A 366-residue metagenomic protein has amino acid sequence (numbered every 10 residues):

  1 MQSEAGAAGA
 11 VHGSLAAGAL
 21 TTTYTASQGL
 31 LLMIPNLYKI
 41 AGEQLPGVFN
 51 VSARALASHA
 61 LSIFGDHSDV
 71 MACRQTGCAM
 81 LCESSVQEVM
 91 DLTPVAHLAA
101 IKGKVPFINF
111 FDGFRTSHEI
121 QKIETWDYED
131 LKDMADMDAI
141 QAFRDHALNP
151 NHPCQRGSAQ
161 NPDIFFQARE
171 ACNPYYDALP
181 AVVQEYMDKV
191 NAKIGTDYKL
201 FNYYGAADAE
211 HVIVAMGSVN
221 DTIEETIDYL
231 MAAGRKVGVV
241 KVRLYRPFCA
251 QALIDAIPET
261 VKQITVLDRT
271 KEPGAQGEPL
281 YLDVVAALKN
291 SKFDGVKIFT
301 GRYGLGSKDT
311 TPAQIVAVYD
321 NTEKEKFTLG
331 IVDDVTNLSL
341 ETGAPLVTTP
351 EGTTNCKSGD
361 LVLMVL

Functional and structural regions predicted by a protein language model:
M1-A72, C78-I101, G343-L366: Thiamine diphosphate
A10-G13, M33-L37, S58-F64, D91-P94 (+6 more regions): Short acidic, glycine/serine/threonine-rich loops at helix termini
T25, V48-S52, R74, C82-E83 (+4 more regions): Short beta-strand segments
F107-N202: Conformationally flexible catalytic loops at phosphate/diphosphate-handling active centers
D112-N151, D255-F293, F299: Terminal amphipathic helices with adjacent charged low-complexity linkers/tails
D188-H211, L340-T353: Glycine-/acidic-rich phosphate or pyrophosphate-binding loops and their flanking alpha/beta elements
A207-R235, F248-L253, L366: Redox- and metal-dependent alpha/beta enzyme cores, enriched for Fe-S-associated oxidoreductases and cofactor-handling
Q263-T349: Peripheral docking tails and interdomain loops at the edges of cofactor- or intermediate-handling domains
